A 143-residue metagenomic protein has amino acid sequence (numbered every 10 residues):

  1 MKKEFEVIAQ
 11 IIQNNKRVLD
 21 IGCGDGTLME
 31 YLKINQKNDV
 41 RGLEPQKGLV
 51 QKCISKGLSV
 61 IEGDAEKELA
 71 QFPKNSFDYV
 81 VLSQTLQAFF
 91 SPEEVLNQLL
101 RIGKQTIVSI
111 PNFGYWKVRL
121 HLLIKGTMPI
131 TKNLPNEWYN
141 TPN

Functional and structural regions predicted by a protein language model:
M1-N15: Conserved alpha-helix/loop element of class I SAM-dependent methyltransferases that forms part of the SAM/SAH-binding
I21: Conserved beta-strand/loop positions that form the S-adenosyl-L-methionine
D25: Conserved SAM/SAH-binding loop
Y31-S59, G63-E68: Class I SAM-dependent methyltransferase SAM/SAH-binding core
Q71-Y79: A short acidic, Gly/Pro-enriched loop at the edge of an enzyme's catalytic core that lines a small-molecule cofactor
Y79-S91: A short SAM/SAH-binding and catalytic strip from SAM-dependent methyltransferases
E93-R101, Q105-N143: S-adenosyl-L-methionine-dependent methyltransferase catalytic module, highlighting the catalytic core
